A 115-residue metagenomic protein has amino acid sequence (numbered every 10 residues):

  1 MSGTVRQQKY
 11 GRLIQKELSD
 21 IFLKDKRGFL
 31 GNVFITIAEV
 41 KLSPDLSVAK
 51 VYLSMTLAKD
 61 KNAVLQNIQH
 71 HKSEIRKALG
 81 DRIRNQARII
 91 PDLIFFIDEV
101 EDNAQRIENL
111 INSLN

Functional and structural regions predicted by a protein language model:
M1-V48, Y52-N115: Charge-rich, low-complexity N-terminal segments
